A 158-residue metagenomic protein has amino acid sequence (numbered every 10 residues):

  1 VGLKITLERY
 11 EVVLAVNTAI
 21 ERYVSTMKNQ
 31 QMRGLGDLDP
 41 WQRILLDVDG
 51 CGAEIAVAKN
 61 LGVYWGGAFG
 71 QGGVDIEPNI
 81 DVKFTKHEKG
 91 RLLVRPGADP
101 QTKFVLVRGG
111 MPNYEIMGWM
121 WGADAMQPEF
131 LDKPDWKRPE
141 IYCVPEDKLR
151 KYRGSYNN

Functional and structural regions predicted by a protein language model:
V1-I76, F84-N158: Nucleic-acid endonuclease domains
